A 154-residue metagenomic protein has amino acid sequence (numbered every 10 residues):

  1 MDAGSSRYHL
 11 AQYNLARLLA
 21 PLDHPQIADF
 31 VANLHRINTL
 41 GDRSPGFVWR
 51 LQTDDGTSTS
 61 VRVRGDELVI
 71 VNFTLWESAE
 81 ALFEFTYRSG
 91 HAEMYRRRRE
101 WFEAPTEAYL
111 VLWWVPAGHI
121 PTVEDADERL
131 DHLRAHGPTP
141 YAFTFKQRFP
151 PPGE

Functional and structural regions predicted by a protein language model:
M1-E67, A108-E154: Short S/T/G/P-rich N-terminal loop/turn motif that feeds into the first structured element of a domain
L18-L22, E77-L82: A generic structural motif
N33-I37, V71, A81, M94-R97: Short, hydrophobic/aromatic alpha-helical segments in well-folded domains
W49, L75-W76, W101-F102: Tryptophan-centric aromatic hotspots in well-structured domains and transmembrane helices
T53-D55, L75-A79: Histidine- and/or cysteine-centered catalytic micro-motif in compact active-site loops
D66, A79-E107: An amphipathic, aromatic/His-enriched active-site/gating alpha helix that lines ligand/cofactor pockets
D66-V71, L75: A structural signal for the main folded, soluble domain(s) of proteins
